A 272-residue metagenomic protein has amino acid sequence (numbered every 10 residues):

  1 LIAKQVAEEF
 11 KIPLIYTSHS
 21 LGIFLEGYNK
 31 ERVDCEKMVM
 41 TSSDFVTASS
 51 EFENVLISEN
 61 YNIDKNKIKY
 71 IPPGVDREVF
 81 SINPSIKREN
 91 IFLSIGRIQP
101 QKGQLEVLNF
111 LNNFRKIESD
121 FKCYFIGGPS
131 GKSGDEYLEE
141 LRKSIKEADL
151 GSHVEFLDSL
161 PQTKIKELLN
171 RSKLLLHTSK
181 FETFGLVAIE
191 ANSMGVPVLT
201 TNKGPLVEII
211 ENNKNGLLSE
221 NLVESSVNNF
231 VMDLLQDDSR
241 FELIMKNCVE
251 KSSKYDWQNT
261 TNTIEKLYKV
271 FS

Functional and structural regions predicted by a protein language model:
T47, I86-K102, L108-N113, Y124-I126: Conserved donor-binding/catalytic core segment of Leloir-type glycosyltransferases
F52, G74: Carbohydrate-associated surface elements
L138-L160: Nucleotide-activated donor-binding/catalytic signature segment of Leloir-type glycosyltransferases, i.e., the conserved
S159, E167-S172: Short alpha-helical donor nucleotide-sugar binding micro-motif in glycosyltransferases
K180: Aromatic "clamp/platform" in nucleotide-sugar-dependent glycosyltransferases that forms part of the donor/acceptor
P197-T200, I210: Short hydrophobic beta-strand element within catalytic cores of glycosyltransferases and related nucleotide-activated
N212-N213, L217-E224, D233-D238: Conserved acidic donor-binding segment of nucleotide-sugar-dependent glycosyltransferases
R240-K254, K266: A short, well-ordered alpha-helix in the C-terminal region of glycosyltransferases
